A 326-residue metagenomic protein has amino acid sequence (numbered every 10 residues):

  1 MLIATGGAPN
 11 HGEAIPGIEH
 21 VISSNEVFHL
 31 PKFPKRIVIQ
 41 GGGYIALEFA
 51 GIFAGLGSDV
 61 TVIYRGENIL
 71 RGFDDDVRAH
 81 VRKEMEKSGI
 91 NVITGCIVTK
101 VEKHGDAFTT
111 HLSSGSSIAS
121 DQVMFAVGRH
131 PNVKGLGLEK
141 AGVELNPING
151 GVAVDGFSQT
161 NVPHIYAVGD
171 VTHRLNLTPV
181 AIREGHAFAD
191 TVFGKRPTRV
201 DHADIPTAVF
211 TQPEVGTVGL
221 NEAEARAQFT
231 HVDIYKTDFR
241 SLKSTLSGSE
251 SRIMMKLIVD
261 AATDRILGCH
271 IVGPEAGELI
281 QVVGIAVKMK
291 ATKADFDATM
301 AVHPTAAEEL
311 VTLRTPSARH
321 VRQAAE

Functional and structural regions predicted by a protein language model:
M1-G6, I39-Q40, V60, I118-G128 (+3 more regions): Short hydrophobic core segments
M1-H20, R36: Glycine/serine-rich phosphate-binding loop and adjoining beta1-alpha1 elements at the start of nucleotide-handling
T5, S23-N25, T94-C96, K236-D238: Short loop/edge segments at beta-strand edges and connector loops that shape dinucleotide/nucleotide cofactor-binding
G7-P9, F28, Y44, D76 (+1 more regions): Residue-level detector of alpha-helix initiation sites
I18-P34, S117-R196: FAD-site-proximal beta/loop scaffold in flavoenzymes
P31-F73, A107-F108, L177: Rossmann-like NAD(P)H-binding beta-loop-alpha module
L56-G156, L220, A227: A Rossmann-like FAD-binding core segment of flavoenzymes
T198, F210-N221, R226-E326: Flexible, glycine-rich terminal cap/loop adjacent to redox cofactors in electron-transfer oxidoreductases
